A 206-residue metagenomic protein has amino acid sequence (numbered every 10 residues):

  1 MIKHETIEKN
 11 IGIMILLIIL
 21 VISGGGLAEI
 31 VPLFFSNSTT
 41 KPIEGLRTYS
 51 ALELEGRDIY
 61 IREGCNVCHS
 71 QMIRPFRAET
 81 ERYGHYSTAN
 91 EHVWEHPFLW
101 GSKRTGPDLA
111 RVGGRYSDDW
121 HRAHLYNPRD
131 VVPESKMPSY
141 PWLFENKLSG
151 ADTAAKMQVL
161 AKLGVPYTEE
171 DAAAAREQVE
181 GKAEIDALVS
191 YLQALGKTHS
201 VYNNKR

Functional and structural regions predicted by a protein language model:
M1-E5, A78-H85: Long, low-complexity, intrinsically disordered N-terminal extensions of eukaryotic proteins, enriched
M1-Y49, L163-T168, Y191-R206: Post-cleavage N-terminal segment of exported redox proteins
M14-S23, E81-I185: Electron-transfer interface patches adjacent to heme c in soluble/periplasmic c-type cytochromes and di-/multiheme
V31-S38, E63-V67, M72, F76 (+2 more regions): A generic secondary-structure signal for well-formed alpha-helical elements
L33-G45, A51-L54, S70, Y86-H92 (+1 more regions): Sequence context of c-type cytochrome heme-c attachment sites
N37-I61, I73-T80, T105, E177-Q178 (+1 more regions): Electrostatic cytochrome c docking/interface patches
G56, R62-Q71, H121, L188 (+1 more regions): The canonical Cys-X-X-Cys-His
C68, E134-S139, H199-R206: Surface-exposed patches in mature extracellular/periplasmic domains of secreted proteins
